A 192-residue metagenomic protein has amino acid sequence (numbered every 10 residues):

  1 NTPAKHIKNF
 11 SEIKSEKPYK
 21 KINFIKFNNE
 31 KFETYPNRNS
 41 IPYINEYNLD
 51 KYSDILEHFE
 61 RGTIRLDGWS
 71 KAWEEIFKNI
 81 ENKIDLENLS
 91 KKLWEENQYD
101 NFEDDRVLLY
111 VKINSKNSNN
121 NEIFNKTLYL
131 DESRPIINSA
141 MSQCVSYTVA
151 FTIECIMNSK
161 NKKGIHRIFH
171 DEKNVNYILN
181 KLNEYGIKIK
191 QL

Functional and structural regions predicted by a protein language model:
N1-L192: C-terminal catalytic/substrate-binding lobe primarily of soluble NAD(P)-dependent oxidoreductases
